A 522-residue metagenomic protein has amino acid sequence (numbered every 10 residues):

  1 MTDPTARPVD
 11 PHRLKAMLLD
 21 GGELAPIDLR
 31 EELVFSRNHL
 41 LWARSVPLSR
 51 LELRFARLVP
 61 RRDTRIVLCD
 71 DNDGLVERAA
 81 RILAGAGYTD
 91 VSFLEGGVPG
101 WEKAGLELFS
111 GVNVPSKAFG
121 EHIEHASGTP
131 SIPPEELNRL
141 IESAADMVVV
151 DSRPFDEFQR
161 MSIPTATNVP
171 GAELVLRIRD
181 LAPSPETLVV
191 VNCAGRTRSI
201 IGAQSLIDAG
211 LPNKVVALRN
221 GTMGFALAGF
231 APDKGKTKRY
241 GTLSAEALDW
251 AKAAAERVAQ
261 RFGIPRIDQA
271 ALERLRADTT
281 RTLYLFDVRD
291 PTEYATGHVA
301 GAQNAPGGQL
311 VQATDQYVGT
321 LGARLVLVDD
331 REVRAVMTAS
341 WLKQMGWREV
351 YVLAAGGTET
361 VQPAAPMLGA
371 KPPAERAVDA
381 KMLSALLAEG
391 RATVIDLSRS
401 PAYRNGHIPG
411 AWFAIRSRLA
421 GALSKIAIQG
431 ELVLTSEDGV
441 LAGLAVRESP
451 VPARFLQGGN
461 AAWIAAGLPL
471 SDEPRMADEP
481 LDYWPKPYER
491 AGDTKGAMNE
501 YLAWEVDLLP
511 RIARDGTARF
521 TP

Functional and structural regions predicted by a protein language model:
M1-A25, L29-V148, S152-Y284, V288-T393 (+1 more regions): Rhodanese-like catalytic fold shared by cysteine-dependent sulfurtransferases and DSP/PTP-type phosphatases
